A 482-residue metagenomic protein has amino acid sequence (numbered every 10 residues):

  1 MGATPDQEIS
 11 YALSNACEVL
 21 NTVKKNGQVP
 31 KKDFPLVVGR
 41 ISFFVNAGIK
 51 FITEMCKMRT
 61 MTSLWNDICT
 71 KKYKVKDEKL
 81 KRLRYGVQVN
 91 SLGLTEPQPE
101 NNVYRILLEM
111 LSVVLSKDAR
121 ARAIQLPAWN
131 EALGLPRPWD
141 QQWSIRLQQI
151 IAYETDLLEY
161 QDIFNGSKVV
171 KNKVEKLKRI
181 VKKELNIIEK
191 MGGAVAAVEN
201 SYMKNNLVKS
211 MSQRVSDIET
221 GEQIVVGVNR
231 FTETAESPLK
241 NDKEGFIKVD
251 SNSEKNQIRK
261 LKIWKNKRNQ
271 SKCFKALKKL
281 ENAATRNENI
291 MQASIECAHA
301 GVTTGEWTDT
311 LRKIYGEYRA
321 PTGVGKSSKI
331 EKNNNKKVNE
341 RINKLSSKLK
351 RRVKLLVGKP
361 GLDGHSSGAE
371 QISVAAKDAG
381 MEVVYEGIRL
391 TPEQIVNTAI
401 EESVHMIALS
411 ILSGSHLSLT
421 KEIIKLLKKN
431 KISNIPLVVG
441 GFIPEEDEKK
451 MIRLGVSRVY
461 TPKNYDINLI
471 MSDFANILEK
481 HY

Functional and structural regions predicted by a protein language model:
M1-S112, L126-R146: Helix-rich catalytic cores of soluble enzyme domains
C17-K25, R319-L349: Short N-terminal or domain-adjacent regulatory/targeting segments
P35-V37, A284-E288, N339-V353, N397-S403: Glycine-rich phosphate/diphosphate-binding loops that line cofactor/substrate pockets in enzymes
W65, S116, L147, G166 (+4 more regions): Conserved, mostly hydrophobic/aromatic
R82-Y85, R351-K354, N430-V439: Short beta-strand/loop segments at the ligand-binding rim of alpha/beta enzyme cores
K117-E131, L157-I163: Short acidic/histidine-rich active-site segments
P138, S144-Q149, Y153-K337, I400 (+1 more regions): Flexible, glycine-rich loop/tail regions that form catalytic "lids" or insertion modules at the edges of active sites
A369-A379, V383-A475, E479: Cofactor-cradling patches in redox/metallo enzymes
